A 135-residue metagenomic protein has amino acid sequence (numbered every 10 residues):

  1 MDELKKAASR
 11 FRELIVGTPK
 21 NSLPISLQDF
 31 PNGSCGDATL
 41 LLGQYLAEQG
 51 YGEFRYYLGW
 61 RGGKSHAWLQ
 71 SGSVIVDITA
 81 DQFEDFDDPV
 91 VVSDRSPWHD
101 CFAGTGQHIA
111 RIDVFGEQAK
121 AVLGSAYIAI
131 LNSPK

Functional and structural regions predicted by a protein language model:
M1-K135: A structural boundary/capping signal
